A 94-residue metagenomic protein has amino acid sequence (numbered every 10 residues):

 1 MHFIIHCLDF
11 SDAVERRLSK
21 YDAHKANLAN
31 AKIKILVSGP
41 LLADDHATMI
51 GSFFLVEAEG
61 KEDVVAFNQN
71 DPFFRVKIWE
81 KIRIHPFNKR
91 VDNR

Functional and structural regions predicted by a protein language model:
M1-R94: Conserved, structured core segments of small domains
